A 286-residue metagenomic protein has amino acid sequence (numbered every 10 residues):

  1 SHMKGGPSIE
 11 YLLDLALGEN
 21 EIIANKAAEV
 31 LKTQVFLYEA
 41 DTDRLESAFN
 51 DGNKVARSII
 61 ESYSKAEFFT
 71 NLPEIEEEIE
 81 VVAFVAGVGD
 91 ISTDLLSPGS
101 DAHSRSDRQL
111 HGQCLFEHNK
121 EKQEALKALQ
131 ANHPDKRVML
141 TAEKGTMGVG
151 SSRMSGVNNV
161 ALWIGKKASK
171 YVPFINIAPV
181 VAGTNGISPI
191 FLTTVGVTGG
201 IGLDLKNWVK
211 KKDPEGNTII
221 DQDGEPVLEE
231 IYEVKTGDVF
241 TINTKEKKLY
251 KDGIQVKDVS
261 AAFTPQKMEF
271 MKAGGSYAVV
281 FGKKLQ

Functional and structural regions predicted by a protein language model:
H2, E29-T33: Core register positions within helices of long alpha-helical scaffolds
K4-A16, F36-A48: Amphipathic alpha-helical scaffolding segments comprising HEAT/armadillo-like alpha-solenoid repeats
E19-N20, G52-N53: Short inter-helical turns and helix N-cap capping residues of alpha-solenoid HEAT/ARM repeat scaffolds
K54-E61, K65-E77, T241-Q286: Intein/HINT protein-splicing elements and their conserved insertion hotspots or analogous self-processing inserts
R57-R137: Conserved, function-defining core regions and hallmark residues within catalytic/recognition domains
G89-T93, M147-V157, K267-F281: Conserved phosphate/anionic-ligand binding catalytic regions in large, soluble enzymes, centered on
H103-Y250, Q255, A262: Feature captures the catalytic cores and cofactor-binding loops of soluble hydro-lyases/lyases that act on carboxylate
